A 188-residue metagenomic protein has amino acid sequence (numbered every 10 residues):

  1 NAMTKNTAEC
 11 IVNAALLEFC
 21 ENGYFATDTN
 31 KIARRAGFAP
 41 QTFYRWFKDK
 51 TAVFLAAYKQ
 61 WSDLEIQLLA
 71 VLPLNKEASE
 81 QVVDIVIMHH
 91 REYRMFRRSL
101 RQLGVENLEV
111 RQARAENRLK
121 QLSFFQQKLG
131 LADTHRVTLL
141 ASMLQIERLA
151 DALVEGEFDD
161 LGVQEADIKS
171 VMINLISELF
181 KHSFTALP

Functional and structural regions predicted by a protein language model:
N1-N6, A132, F184-P188: N-terminal intrinsically disordered/low-complexity leader segments
A8-L17, D63-L68, D84: A short, Lys/Arg-enriched amphipathic alpha-helix from helix-turn-helix/homeodomain DNA-binding modules
C10, A14-A52, A56: Helix-turn-helix
A14, E18, I85, Q145-A152: Amphipathic alpha-helical interface segments
A57-V82, F125, G130: Amphipathic alpha-helical linker/stalk segments
I66, M88, E92, L108-L131 (+3 more regions): Amphipathic alpha-helical packing segments from all-alpha helical-bundle domains
I87-R111, R148-D159: Amphipathic alpha-helical segments used for helix-helix packing
